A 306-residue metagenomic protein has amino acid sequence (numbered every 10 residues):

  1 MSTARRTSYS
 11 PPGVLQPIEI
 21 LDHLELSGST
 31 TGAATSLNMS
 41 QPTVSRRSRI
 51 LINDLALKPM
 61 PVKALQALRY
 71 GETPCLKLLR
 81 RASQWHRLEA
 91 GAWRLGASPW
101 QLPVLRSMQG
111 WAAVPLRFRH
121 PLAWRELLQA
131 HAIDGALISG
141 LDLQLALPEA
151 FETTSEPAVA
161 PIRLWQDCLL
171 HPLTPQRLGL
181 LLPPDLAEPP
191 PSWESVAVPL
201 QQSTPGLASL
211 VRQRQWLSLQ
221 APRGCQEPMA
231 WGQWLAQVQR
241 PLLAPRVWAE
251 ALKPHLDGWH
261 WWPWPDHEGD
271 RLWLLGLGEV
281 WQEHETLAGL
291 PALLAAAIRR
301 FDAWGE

Functional and structural regions predicted by a protein language model:
M1-P121, A296-E306: N-terminal hydrophobic or amphipathic helices and topogenic motifs
L95-Q101, F118-R119, I138-L141, P183-P184 (+3 more regions): Structural motif
V104-M108, P189-Q226: Secondary-structure junction motif
A113-H120, W216-W231: Short beta-strand-to-loop elements that line the ligand-binding cleft of bilobed periplasmic-binding protein-like
R119, A123-W165: N-terminal segment of the mature folded domain
G140-T154, W231-D266: A ligand-binding cleft/hinge motif common to bilobed small-molecule-binding domains
A150-Q202, L272-Q282: Hydrophobic/proline-rich hinge and linker segments of small-molecule sensing/allosteric domains, predominantly
H260-E306: A late-sequence structural motif
